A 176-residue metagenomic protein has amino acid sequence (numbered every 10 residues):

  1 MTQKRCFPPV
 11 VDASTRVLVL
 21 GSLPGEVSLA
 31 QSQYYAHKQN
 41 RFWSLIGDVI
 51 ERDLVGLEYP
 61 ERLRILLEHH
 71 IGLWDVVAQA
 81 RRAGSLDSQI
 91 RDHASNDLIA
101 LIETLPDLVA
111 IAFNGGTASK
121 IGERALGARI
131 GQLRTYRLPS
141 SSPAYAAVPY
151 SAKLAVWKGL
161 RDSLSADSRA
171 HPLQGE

Functional and structural regions predicted by a protein language model:
M1-R16, H37-K38, G84-I99, E123-E176: C-terminal capping/extension of enzyme domains
R16-S22: Short, hydrophobic/glycine-enriched beta-strand segments
S22, L73, S140: Conserved proline-anchored active-site loop of SAM-dependent methyltransferases that bridges a beta-strand
P24-V27, A78-R81, T117-S119, S141-A144: Short, solvent-exposed loop/turn segments at secondary-structure junctions
V27-Q89: Short, surface-exposed acidic-centric catalytic microdomains
I46, I121-G122: Hydrophobic packing residues within well-ordered alpha-helices of enzyme cores
E68-K120: Internal catalytic-core helix/loop-beta-alpha segment that presents or stabilizes conserved functional determinants
